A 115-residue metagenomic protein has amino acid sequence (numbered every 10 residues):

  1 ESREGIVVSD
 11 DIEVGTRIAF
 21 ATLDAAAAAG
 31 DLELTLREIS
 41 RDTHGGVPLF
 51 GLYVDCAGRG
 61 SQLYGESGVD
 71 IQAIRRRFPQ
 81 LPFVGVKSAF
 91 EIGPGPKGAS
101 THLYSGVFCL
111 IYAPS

Functional and structural regions predicted by a protein language model:
E1-S115: Hydrophobic alpha/beta core scaffold segments
